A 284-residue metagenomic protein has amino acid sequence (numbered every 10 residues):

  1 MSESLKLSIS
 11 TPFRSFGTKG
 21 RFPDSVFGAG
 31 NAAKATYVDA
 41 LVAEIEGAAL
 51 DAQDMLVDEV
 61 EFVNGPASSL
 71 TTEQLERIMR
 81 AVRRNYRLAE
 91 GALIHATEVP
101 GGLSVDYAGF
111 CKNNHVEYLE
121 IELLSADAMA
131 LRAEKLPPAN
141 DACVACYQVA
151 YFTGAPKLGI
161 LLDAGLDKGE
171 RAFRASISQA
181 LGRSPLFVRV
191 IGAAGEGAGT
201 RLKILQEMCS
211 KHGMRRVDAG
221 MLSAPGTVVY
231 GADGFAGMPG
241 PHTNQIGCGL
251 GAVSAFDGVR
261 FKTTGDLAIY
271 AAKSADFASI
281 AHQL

Functional and structural regions predicted by a protein language model:
M1: Conserved N-terminal phosphate-binding loop of PLP-dependent enzymes in the Aspartate aminotransferase
S4-S8, G28-L50, D58-L284: C-terminal scaffold of the Radical SAM
S10-A29: Local cysteine-cluster metal-coordination motifs and their immediate loop/turn environment, predominantly Fe-S cluster
